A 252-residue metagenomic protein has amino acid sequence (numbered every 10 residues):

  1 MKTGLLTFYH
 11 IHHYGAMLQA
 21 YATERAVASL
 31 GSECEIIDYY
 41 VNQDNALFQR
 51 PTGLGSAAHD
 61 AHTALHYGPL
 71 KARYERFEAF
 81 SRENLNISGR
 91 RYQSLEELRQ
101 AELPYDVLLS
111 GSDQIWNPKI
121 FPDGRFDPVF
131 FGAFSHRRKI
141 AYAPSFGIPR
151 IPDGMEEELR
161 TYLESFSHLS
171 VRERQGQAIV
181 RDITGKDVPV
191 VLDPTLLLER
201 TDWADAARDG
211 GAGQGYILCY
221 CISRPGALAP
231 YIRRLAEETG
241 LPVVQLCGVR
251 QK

Functional and structural regions predicted by a protein language model:
K2, A212-I217, L241-P242: Charged active-site motifs of nucleotide-sugar-dependent glycosyltransferases
T3-Y14, L18-T161: Aromatic- and Gly/Pro-rich donor/ligand-binding loops that form nucleotide- or phosphate-bearing donor binding pockets
G15-A22, G176, A227, Y231: Conserved alpha-helical elements of sugar-nucleotide-dependent glycosyltransferases
S32, G185, G240: Short phosphate-binding/catalytic loops that engage adenosine nucleotides
I36-D38, A141-A143, S167-R174, V243-C247: Short internal beta-strands
R50-T52, D205-A206, K252: Short low-complexity, flexible loop/linker segments enriched in glycine and/or proline with clustered acidic
G89-A101, Y105, K119-G124, A143-I222: A nucleotide-sugar donor-handling region in carbohydrate enzymes
I140-G147, V180, C221, L228-K252: Catalytic donor nucleotide-activated moiety binding site of glycosyltransferases and closely related
